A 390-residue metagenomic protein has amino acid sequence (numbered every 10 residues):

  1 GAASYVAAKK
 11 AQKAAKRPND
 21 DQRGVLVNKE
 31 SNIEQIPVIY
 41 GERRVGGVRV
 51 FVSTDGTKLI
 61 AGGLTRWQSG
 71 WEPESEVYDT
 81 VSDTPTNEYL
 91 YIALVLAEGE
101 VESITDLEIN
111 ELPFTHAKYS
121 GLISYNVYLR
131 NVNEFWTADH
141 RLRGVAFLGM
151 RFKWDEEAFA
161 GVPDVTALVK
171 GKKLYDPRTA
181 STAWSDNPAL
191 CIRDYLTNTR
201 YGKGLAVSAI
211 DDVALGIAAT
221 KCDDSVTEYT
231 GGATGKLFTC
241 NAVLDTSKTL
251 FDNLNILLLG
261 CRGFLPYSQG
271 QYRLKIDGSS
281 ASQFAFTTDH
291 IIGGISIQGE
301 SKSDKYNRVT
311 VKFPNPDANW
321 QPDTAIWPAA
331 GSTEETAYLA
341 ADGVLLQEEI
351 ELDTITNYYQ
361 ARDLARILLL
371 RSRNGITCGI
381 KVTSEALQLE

Functional and structural regions predicted by a protein language model:
A3-C261, S268, K312-P314, N319-Q321 (+2 more regions): Polar, S/T/G-rich
A14-A15, S279-A281, K305: Surface-exposed fibrous attachment elements
T57-L59, P113-F114, F286, I292-I295 (+1 more regions): Short, low-complexity, polar/charged sequence segments that are solvent-exposed and flexible
G270-R273: Hydrophobic residues embedded in beta-strands of well-ordered beta-sheets
S279-D289: Short, charged/polar, Gly/Pro-enriched secondary-structure boundary elements
H290-S332: Metal-dependent DNA phosphodiester-chemistry modules and their immediately adjacent helices/loops in DNA-processing
I376-E385: Short alpha-helix capping/helix-loop boundary micro-motifs
